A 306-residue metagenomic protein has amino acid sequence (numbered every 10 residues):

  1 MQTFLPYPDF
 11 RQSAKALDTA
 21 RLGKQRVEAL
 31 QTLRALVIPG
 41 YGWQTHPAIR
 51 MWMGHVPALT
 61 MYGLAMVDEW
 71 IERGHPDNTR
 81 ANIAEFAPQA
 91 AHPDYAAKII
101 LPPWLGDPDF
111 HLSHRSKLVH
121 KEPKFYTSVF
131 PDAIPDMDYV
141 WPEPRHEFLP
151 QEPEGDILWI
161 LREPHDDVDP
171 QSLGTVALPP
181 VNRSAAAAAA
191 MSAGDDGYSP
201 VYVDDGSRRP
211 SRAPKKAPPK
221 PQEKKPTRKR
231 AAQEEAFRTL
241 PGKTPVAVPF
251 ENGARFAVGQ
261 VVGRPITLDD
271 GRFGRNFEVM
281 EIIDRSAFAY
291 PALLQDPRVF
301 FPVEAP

Functional and structural regions predicted by a protein language model:
M1-G155: Expand to "…catalyze enediolate/carbanion chemistry for C-C bond making/breaking, isomerization, decarboxylation
P153-M191, D270-P306: Contiguous surface segments at macromolecular interaction interfaces
A190-G242: Mixed-charge, Lys/Arg-rich low-complexity intrinsically disordered regions
G242-K243, V258: Short, flexible surface segments
P245, P249-R255: Short, charged beta-turn/beta-strand-edge "cap" motif at the junction between a beta-strand and an adjacent loop
V246, V261, F277-V279: Hydrophobic beta-strand residues in large extracellular and virion-surface proteins
A254-I266: Short beta-strand-centered aromatic/proline hotspots
